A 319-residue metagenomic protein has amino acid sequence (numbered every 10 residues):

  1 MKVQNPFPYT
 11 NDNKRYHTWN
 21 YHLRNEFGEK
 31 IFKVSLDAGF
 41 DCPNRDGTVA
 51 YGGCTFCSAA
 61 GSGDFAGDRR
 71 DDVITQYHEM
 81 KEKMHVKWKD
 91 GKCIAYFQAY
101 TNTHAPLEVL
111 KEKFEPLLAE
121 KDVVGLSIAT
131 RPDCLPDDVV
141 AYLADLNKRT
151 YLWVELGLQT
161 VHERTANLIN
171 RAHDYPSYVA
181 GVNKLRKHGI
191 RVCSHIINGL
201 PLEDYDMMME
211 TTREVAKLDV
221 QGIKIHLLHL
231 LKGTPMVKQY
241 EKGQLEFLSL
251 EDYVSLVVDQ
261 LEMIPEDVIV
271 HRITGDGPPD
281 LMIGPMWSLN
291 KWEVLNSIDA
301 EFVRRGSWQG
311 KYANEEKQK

Functional and structural regions predicted by a protein language model:
M1-I94: N-terminal [4Fe-4S]-dependent radical SAM core
K2-Y21, N25, K30-F32, G222 (+1 more regions): Auxiliary Fe-S-binding modules of radical SAM enzymes
F32-L36, C93-A95, L126-I128, L152-L156 (+3 more regions): Hydrophobic faces of well-ordered beta-strands that scaffold small-molecule active sites in alpha/beta enzyme cores
C54, P116-V123, E210-K224, L295-Q309: Structural recognition of alpha->loop->beta junctions
A60-M80, M84-L107, D122-L135, Y151-S177 (+1 more regions): Core AdoMet radical
K81-M84, L135-R149, A180, M209-D219 (+1 more regions): Short amphipathic alpha-helices and their capping/turn segments at secondary-structure boundaries
M84-V86, F114-K121, A141-Y151, N183-K187: Acidic (Asp/Glu)-rich catalytic clusters
P176-P235, E251-T274: Conserved C-terminal portion of the radical SAM core fold that forms the substrate/S-adenosylmethionine-binding
